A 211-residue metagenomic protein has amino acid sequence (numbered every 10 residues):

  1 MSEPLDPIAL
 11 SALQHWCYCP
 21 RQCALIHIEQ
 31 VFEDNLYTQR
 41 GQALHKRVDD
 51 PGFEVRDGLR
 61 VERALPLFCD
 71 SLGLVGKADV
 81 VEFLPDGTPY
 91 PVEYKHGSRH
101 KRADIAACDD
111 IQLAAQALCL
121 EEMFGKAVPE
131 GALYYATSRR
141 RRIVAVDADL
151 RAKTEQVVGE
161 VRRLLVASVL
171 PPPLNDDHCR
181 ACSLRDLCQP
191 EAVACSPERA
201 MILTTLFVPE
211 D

Functional and structural regions predicted by a protein language model:
M1-P91, S98, C195, I202-D211: Metal-dependent nuclease catalytic cores that hydrolyze phosphodiester bonds in DNA/RNA, characterized by
E3-Q14, C108, L170-D177: Structural motif
L5-I8, A43-V48, R63, A114-A115 (+4 more regions): Short amphipathic alpha-helical surface micro-motifs
S11-A12, G41, G76, A114-A117 (+4 more regions): Small-side-chain structural scaffolding
Y18, D79, A115, H178-A181 (+1 more regions): Generic detector of isolated residues embedded in canonical secondary-structure elements
R21, R40, R47, R56 (+8 more regions): Arginine residue identity/basic-tract feature
D57-G159: Mg2+/Mn2+-dependent nuclease catalytic core
E121-D211: Metal-dependent nuclease catalytic regions and adjoining charged, substrate-binding loops involved in nucleic-acid end
